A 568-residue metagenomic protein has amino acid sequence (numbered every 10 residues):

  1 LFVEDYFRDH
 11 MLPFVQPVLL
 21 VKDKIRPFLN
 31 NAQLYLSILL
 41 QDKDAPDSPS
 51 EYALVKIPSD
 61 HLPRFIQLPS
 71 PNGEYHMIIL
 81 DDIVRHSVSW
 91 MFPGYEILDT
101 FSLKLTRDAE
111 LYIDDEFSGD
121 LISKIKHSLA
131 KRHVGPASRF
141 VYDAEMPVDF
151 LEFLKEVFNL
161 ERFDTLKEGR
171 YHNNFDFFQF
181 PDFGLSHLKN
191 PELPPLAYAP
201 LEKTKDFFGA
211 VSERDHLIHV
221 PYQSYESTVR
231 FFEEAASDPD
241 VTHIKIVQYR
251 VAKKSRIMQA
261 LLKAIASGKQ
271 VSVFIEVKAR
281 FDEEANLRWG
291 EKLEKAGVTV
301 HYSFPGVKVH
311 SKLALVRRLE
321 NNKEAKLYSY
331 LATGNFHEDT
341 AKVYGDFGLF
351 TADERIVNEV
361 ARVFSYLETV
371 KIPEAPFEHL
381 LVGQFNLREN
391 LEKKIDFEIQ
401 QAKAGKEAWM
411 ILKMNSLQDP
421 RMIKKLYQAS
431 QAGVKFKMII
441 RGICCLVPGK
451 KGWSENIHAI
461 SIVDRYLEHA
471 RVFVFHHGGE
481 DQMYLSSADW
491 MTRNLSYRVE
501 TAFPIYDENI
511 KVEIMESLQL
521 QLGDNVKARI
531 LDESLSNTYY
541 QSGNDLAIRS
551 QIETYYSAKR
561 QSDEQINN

Functional and structural regions predicted by a protein language model:
L1-M410, Q428-A432, C444-E468, V472-N568: N-terminal localization/anchoring segments of enzymes in phospholipid and broader phosphate metabolism
M422: Polyanion-binding catalytic cores of nucleic-acid enzymes and NTP/SAM-utilizing transferases
K435-I439: Hydrophobic alpha/beta core scaffold segments
